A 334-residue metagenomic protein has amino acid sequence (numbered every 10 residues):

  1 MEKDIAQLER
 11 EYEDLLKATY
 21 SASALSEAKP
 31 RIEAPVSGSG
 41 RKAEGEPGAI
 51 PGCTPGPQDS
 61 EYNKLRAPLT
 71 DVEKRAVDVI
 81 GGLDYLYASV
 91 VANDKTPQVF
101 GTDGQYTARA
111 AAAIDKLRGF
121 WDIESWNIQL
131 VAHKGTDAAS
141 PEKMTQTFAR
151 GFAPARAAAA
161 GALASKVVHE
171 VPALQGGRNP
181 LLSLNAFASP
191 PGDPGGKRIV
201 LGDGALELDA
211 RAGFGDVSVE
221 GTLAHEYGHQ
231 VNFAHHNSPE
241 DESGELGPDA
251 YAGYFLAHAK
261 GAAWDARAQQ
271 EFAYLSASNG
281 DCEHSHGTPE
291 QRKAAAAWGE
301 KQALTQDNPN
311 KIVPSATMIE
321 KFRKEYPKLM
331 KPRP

Functional and structural regions predicted by a protein language model:
E2-L174: A metal-dependent hydrolase signature that marks the N-terminal structural subdomain at the beginning of catalytic folds
A108-A112, K116, S218, T222 (+5 more regions): Extracytoplasmic/secreted proteins, especially bacterial periplasmic and envelope-associated proteins
W121-A139, H235-D241, A259-A273, D307-I312: Surface-exposed patches in mature extracellular/periplasmic domains of secreted proteins
H169-N185: Basic/hydrophobic alpha-helical interface regions
P190-G195: Extracellular/periplasmic catalytic domains that process cell-envelope and extracellular macromolecules
G204-G221, N237-E242: Short pre-active-site segment immediately N-terminal to the catalytic Zn-binding motif
E226-E242, G247, F255-G261: Catalytic Zn2+-binding segment of zinc metalloproteases
A257-P334: Long, well-structured alpha-helical subdomains associated with metal-dependent extracellular/ecto-lumenal hydrolases
